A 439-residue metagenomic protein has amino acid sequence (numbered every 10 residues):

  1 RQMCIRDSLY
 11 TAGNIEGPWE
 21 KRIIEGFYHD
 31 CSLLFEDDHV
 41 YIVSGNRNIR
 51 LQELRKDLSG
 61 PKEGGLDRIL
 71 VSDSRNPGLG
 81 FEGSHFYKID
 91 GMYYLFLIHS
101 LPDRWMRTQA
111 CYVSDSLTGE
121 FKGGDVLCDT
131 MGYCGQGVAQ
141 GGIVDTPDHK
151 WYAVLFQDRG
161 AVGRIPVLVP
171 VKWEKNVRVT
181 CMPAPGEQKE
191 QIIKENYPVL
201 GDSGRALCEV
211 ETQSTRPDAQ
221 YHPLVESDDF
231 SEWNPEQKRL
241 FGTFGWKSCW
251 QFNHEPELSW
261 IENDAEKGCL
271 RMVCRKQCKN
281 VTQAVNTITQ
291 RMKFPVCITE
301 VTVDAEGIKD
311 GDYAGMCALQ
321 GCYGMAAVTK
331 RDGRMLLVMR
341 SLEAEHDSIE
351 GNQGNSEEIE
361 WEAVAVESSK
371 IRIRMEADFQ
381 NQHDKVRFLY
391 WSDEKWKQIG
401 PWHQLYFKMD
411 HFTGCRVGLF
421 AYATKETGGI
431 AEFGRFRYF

Functional and structural regions predicted by a protein language model:
R1-I5: Short, small-residue-biased leader/transition segments that mark boundaries at the very start of proteins
S8-Y10, R50, T108-A110, V167: A short loop-to-beta-strand structural motif that recurs across blades of beta-propeller domains
L9-G26, K56-L79, Y112-Y133, N176-P185 (+7 more regions): Blade-edge beta-strand/turn elements of extracellular beta-propeller and related beta-sheet repeat scaffolds
I24-V40, R75-G91, C134-K150: Beta-rich, blade/repeat-based domains predominating in secreted/periplasmic proteins but also intracellular
N48-R50, S100-R104, D158-A161: Short glycine/acidic-enriched loop and turn motifs that connect beta-strands
P77-F121: Loop/turn-rich, solvent-exposed surfaces of beta-rich toroidal or solenoidal domains
Q109-F156, G160-E174, E376-D378, Q382-E426: Aromatic sugar-binding interfaces of carbohydrate-active proteins
N176-F439: Extracellular glycan-recognition regions
